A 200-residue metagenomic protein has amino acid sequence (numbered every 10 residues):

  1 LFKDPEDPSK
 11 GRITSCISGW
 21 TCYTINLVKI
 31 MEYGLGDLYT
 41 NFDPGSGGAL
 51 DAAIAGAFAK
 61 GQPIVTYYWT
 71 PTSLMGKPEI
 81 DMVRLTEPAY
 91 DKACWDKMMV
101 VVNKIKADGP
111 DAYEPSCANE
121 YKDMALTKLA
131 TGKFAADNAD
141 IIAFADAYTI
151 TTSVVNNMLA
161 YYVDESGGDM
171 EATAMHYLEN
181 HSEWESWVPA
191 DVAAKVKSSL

Functional and structural regions predicted by a protein language model:
L1-C16: A conserved helix-loop-strand patch within extracytoplasmic ligand-binding domains of the periplasmic binding
P8, D123-M124: Short, solvent-exposed loop/turn segments at the edges of secondary structure
R12-M98: Ligand-binding pocket segment of bilobal, Venus flytrap-like solute-binding proteins
T14-S18, F42-A49, A118-E120, K133 (+3 more regions): Extracytoplasmic/periplasmic, Sec-exported soluble proteins
Y23-D37, G47-G61, D140, F144-L200: An extracytoplasmic/periplasmic, membrane-proximal ligand-sensing/linker region
P71-I80, P115, M124, V154 (+1 more regions): Extended, charge-rich low-complexity interaction segments
K77-E120, K133: Short beta-strand->loop
M124-D137, A160-Y161: A bilobed periplasmic-binding-protein/Venus flytrap-type ligand-binding module shared by bacterial periplasmic
